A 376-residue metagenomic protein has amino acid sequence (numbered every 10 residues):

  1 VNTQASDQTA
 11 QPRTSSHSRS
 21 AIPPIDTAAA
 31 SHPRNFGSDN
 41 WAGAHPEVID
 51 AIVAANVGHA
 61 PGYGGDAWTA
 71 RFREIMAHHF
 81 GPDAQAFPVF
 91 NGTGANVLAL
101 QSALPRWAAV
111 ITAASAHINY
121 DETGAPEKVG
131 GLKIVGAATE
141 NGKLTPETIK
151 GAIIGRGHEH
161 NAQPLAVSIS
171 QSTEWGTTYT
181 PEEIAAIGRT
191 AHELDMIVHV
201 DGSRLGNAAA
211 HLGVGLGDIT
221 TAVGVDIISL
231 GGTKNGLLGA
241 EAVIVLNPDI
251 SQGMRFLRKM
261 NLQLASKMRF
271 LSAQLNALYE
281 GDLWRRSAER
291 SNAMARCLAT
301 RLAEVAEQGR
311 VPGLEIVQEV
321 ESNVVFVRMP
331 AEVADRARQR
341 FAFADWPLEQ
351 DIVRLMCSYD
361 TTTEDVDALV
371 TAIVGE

Functional and structural regions predicted by a protein language model:
N2-T3, Q11-R13, H17-R340, D345-T361 (+1 more regions): Conserved PLP-enzyme active-site core in the AAT-like
